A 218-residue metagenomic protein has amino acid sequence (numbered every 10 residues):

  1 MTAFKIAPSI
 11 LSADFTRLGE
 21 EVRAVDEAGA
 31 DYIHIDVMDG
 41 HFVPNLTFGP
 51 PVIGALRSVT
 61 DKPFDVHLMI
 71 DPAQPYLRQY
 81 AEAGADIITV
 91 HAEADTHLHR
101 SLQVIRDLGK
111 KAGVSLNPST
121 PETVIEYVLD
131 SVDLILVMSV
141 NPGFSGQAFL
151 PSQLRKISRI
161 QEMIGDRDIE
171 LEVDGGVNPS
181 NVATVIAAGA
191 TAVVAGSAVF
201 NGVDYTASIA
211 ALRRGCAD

Functional and structural regions predicted by a protein language model:
M1-T89, E93-H97, V104, K111-V114 (+7 more regions): Conserved N-terminal beta1-alpha1 strand-loop-helix module at the mouth
H34, E172-V173: Generic enzyme active-site microenvironment
D86-E93, I186-A195: Short, electropositive alpha-helical surface patch
L102-V104, T120: Predominantly soluble domains enriched in secretory-pathway, periplasmic, or organellar proteins
S119-P121, N178: Short acidic loop-to-helix transition motifs that present clustered carboxylates
V140-P142: Short glycine-rich anion-binding loops that position phosphate/pyrophosphate groups of nucleotides and phosphorylated
V173-G176, V194-A198: Glycine-rich beta-strand-to-loop/alpha-helix junction loops that act as flexible
G176-A188: Acidic, divalent-metal-coordinating active-site segment for phosphoryl/phosphodiester hydrolysis, typified by short
